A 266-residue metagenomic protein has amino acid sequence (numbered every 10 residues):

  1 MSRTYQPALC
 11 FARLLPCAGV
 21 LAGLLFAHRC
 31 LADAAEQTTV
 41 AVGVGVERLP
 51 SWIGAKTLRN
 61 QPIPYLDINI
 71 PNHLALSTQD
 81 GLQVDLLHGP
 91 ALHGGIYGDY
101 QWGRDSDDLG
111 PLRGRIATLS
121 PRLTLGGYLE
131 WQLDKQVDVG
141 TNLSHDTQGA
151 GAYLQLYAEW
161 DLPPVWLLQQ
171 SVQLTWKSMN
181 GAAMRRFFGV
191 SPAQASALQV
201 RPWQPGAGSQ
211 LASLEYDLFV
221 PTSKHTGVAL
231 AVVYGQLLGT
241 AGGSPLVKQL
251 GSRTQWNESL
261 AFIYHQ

Functional and structural regions predicted by a protein language model:
A27-R29: N-terminal signal peptide c-region/cleavage motif recognized by signal peptidases
D33-V84: Short glycine/proline- and aromatic-enriched beta-strand/turn motifs that initiate or cap beta-hairpins
V40, N60-I70, D80, L123-G127 (+3 more regions): Hydrophobic, lipid-facing positions within transmembrane beta-strands of outer-membrane proteins
V40, N72-L76, L92, K135-V139 (+2 more regions): Repeated loop/turn-to-beta-strand initiation elements of outer-membrane beta-barrel proteins
V42-R48, T78-D80, I96-Y100, T141-H145 (+2 more regions): Transmembrane beta-barrel strands of outer-membrane/channel proteins
V46-L49, L109-L112, V139-G140, A195-P202 (+1 more regions): Extracytoplasmic loops and strand-loop junctions of Gram-negative outer membrane beta-barrel proteins
W52-L58, L76, L86-H88, L119-P121 (+2 more regions): Solvent-exposed loop/turn segments connecting transmembrane beta-strands in outer-membrane beta-barrel proteins
V84, W131, D146-R253, Y264-Q266: Outer-membrane beta-barrel transmembrane domain signature
